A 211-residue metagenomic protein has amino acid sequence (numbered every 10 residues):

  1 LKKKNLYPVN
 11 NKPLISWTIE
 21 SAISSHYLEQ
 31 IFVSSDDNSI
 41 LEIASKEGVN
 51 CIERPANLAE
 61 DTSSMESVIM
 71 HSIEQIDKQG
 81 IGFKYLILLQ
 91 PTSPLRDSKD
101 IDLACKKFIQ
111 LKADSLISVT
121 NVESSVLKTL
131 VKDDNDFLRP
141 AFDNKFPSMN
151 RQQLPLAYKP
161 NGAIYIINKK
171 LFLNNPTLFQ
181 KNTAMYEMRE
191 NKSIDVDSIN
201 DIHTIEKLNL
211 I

Functional and structural regions predicted by a protein language model:
L1-S34: N-terminal glycine-rich phosphate-binding loop and ensuing alpha1 helix
I23, F32, N38-I87, L95-K99 (+1 more regions): Short phosphate-binding loop-to-helix
Y27, E47-G48, D134: Short, structured coil segments at secondary-structure junctions
L28, I81-F83, K112-A113: Short, high-confidence coil segments that cap the C-terminus of an alpha-helix and link into the following beta-strand
F32, S93, I164, M185 (+1 more regions): A residue-level structural signature of the nucleotidyltransferase/glycosyltransferase Rossmann-like core
S67, P94-N182: Conserved core of the sugar-phosphate nucleotidyltransferase
N174-I194, I199-I211: Catalytic donor-sugar/metal-binding loop of nucleotide-sugar-dependent glycosyltransferases
